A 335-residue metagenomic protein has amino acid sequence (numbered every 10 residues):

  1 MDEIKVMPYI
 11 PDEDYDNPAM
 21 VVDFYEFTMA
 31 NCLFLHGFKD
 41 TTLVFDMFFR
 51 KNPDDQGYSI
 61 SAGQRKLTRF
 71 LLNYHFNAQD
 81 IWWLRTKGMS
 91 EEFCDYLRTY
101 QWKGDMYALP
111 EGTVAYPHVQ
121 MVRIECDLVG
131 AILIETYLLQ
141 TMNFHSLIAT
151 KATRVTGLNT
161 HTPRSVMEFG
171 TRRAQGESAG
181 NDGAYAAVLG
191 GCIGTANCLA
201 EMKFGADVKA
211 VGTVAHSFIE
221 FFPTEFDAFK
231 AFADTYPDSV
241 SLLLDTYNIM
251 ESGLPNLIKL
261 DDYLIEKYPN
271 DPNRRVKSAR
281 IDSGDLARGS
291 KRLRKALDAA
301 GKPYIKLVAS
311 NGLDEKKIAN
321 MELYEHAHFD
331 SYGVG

Functional and structural regions predicted by a protein language model:
D2-T41, K51-P53, G88, C94-M106 (+3 more regions): Buried, small/hydrophobic-residue-enriched core segments of structured protein domains
H36-T99: N-terminal, Lys/Arg-enriched amphipathic/low-complexity engagement segments that precede the first folded domain
R280-D282, V308-S310, G335: Thr-Gly-centered strand-to-loop micro-motif
A327-G335: Glycine-rich phosphate-binding active-site loops on the catalytic face of alpha/beta enzymes
